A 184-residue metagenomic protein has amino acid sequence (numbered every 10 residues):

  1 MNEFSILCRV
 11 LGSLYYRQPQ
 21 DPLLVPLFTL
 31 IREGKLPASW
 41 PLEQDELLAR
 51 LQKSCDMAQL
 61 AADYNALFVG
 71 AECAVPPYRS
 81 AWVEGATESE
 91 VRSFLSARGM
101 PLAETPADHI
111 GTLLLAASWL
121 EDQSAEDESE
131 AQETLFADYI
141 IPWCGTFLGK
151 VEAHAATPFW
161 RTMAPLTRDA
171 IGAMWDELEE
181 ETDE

Functional and structural regions predicted by a protein language model:
M1-E184: Surface/interface-facing alpha-helical segments and adjacent flexible terminal/loop regions used for partner/assembly
